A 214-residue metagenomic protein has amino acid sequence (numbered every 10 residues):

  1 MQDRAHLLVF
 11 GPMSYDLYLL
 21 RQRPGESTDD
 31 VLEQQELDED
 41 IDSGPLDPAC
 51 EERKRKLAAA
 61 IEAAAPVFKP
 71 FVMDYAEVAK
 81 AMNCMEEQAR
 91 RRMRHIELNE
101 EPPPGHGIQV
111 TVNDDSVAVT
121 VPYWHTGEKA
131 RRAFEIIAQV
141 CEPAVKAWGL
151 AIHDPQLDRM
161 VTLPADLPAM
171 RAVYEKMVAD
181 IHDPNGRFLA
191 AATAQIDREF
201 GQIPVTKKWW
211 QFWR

Functional and structural regions predicted by a protein language model:
L7-R214: Acidic (Asp/Glu-rich) sequence patches and key acidic residues that form negatively charged surfaces used
